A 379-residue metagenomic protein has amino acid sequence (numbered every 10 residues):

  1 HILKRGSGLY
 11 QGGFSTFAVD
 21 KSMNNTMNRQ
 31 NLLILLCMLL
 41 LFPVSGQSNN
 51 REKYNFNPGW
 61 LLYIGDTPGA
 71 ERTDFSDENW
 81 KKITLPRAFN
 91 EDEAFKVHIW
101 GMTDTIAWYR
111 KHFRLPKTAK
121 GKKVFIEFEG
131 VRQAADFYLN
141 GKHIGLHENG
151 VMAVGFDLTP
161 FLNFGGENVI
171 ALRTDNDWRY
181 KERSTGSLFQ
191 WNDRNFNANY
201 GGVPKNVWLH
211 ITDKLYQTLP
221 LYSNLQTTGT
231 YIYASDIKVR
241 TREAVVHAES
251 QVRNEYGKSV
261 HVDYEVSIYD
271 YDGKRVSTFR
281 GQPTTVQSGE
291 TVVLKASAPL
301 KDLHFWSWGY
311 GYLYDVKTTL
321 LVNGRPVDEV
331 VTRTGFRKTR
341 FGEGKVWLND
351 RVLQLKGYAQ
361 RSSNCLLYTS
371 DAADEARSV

Functional and structural regions predicted by a protein language model:
R5-A18, S22-N49: Bacterial Sec-dependent N-terminal signal peptides
Y54, D66, D104-Q226, Y271: Accessory beta-strand-rich segments of carbohydrate-active enzymes
G165, E243, Q287-T291: Solvent-exposed, conformationally flexible loop/turn segments
Q217-V252: Surface beta-strand/loop "capping" patches
E243-Q282: Beta-strand-rich binding/interaction modules
R280-D302: Intrinsically disordered, low-complexity Pro/Gly/Ser/Thr-rich segments with frequent PxxP/GP/PP motifs and embedded
K317-S370: N-terminal carbohydrate-binding accessory modules
Y368-V379: Single conserved hydrophobic/aromatic residue that forms the stacking wall/gate of nucleotide- or nucleobase-binding
